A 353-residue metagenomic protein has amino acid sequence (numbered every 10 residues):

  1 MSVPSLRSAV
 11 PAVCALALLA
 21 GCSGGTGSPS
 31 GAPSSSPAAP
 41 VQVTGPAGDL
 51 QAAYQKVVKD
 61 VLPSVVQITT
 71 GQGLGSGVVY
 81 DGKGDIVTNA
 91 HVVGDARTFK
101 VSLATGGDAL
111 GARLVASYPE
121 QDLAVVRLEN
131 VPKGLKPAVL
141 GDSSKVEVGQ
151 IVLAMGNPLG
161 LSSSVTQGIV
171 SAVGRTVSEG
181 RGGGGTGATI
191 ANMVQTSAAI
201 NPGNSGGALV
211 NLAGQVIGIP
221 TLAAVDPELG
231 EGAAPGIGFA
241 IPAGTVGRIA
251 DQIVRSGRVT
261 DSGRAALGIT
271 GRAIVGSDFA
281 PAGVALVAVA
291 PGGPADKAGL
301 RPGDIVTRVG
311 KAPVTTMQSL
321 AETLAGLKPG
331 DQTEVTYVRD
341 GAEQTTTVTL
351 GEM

Functional and structural regions predicted by a protein language model:
M1-D60, S64-V65, T98, L103 (+8 more regions): N-terminal targeting leaders that route proteins to membranes or the secretory/organellar pathways
G24, G75, A96-F99, L135 (+3 more regions): Active-site loop architecture of trypsin-fold serine endopeptidases
T26, G48-Q55, V65-D85, K100 (+6 more regions): A conserved glycine-rich beta-strand in the N-terminal activation segment of trypsin-fold
V57, R113, K133-S162, I241 (+1 more regions): Active-site substrate-binding loop(s) of clan PA
K59-D60, G94, T105, S117-Q121 (+6 more regions): Gly/Ser-enriched beta-turn/beta-hairpin loop segments
P63-I68, G77, G84, T88 (+16 more regions): Terminal peptide-recognition signature
F99-V131, L140-E147, N157, N201 (+1 more regions): Conserved catalytic-core segment of clan PA serine endopeptidases
G134, R248, Q252-T323, A342-T349 (+1 more regions): PDZ/PDZ-like groove recognition
